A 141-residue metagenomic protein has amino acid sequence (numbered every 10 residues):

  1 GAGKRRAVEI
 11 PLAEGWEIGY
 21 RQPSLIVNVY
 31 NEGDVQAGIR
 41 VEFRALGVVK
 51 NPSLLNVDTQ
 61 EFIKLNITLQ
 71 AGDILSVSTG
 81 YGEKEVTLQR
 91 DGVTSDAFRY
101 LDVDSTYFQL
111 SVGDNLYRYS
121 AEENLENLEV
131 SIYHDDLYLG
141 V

Functional and structural regions predicted by a protein language model:
A2-V141: Intrinsically disordered, low-complexity segments enriched in serine, threonine, and glycine
